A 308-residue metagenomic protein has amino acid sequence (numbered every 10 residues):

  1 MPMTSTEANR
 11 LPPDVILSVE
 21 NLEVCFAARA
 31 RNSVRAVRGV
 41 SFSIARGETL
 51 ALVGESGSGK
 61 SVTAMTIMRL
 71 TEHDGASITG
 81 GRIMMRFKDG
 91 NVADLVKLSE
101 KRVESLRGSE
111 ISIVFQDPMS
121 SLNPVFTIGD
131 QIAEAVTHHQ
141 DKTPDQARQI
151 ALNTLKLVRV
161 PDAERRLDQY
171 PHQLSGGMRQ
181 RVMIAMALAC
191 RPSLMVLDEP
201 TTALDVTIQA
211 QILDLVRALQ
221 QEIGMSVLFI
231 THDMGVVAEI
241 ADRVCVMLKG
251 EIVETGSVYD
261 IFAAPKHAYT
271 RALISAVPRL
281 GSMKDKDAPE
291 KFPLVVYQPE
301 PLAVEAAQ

Functional and structural regions predicted by a protein language model:
P13-V15, N91-V92, S257-Q308: Charged, flexible cofactor/metal-binding loops and thiol motifs
M84-R86, Q146-R165, I274-S275: Conserved ABC ATPase "signature" region
A189-S193: A short, proline-enriched helix->beta-strand linker immediately N-terminal to the Walker B motif in ABC-type P-loop
A210-G224, G235: Helical segment within the ABC ATPase nucleotide-binding domain
V237-E239: A short, surface-exposed alpha-helical micro-motif characterized by mixed small hydrophobic and charged/polar residues
R243, T255: Short, glycine/charged-rich "phosphate-handling" switch motifs in NTP-dependent and phosphotransfer domains
